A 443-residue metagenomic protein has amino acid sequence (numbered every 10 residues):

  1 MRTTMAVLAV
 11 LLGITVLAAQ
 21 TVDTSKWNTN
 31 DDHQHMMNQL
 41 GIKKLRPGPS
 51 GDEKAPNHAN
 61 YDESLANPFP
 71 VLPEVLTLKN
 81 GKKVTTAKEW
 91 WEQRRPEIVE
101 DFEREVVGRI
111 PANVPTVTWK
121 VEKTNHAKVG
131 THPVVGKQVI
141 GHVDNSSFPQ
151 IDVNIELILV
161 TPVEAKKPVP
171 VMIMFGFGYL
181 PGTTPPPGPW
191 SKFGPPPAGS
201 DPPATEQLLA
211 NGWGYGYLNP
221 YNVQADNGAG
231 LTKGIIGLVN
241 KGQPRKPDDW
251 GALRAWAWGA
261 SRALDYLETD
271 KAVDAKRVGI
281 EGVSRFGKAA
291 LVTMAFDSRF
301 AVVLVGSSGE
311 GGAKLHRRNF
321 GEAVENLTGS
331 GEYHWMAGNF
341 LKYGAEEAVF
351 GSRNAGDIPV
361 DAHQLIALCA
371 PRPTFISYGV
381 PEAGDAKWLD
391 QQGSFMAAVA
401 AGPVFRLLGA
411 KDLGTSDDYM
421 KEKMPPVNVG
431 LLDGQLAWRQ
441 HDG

Functional and structural regions predicted by a protein language model:
Q20-R109: N-terminal pre-domain segments of enzymes
A87-K88, E92, R109-V169, G176-L180: N-terminal cap/lid segment of alpha/beta-hydrolase-fold proteins
P168-A275, G309-N319: Cap/lid segment of the alpha/beta-hydrolase catalytic domain
A272-S284: Alpha/beta-hydrolase fold nucleophile elbow
G282-M294: Glycine-rich nucleophile elbow surrounding the catalytic serine of serine-hydrolase chemistry
V302-L365, K387-K421: Mobile cap/lid helix-loop segments that gate and shape the active-site cleft of serine hydrolases
A370-D390, Q440-D442: Conserved strand-to-loop "acid loop" that flanks and positions the catalytic carboxylate
P381-E382, A400-G443: C-terminal catalytic histidine-bearing segment of alpha/beta-hydrolase fold enzymes
